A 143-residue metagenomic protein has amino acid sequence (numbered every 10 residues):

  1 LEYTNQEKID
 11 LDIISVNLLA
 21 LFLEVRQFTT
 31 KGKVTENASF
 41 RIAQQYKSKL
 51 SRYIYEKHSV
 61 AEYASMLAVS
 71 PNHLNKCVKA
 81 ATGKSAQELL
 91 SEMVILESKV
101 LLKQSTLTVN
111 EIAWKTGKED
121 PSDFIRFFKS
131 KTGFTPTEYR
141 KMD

Functional and structural regions predicted by a protein language model:
L1-K8, F22-G32, Y46-S59, C77-V78 (+4 more regions): Basic, amphipathic alpha-helical hairpins
Y3-V16, N37-A38: All-alpha amphipathic helical-bundle segments outside canonical DNA-binding/catalytic cores that form hydrophobic
N17, A38-Y46, T82, L90-V94: N-terminal positioning helix adjacent to the helix-turn-helix/winged-helix DNA-binding module
E62-P71: Amphipathic heptad-repeat alpha-helical coiled-coil/stalk segments that mediate oligomerization, filament/stalk
M66, K115-T116, K131: Residues within the alpha-helical elements of helix-turn-helix
L74, D123-F124, F128: Short hydrophobic/aromatic patch on the recognition helix
A80-I125, K141-D143: Terminal helix-turn-helix DNA-binding modules in bacterial transcription factors
